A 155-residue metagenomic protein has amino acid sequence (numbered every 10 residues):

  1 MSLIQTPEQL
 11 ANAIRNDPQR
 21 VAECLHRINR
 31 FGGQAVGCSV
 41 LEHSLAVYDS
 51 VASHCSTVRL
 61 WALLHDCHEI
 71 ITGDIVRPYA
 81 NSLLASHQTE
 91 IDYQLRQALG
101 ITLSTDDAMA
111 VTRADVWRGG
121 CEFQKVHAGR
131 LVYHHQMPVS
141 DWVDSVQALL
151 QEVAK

Functional and structural regions predicted by a protein language model:
M1-K155: Metal-dependent phosphohydrolase cores
